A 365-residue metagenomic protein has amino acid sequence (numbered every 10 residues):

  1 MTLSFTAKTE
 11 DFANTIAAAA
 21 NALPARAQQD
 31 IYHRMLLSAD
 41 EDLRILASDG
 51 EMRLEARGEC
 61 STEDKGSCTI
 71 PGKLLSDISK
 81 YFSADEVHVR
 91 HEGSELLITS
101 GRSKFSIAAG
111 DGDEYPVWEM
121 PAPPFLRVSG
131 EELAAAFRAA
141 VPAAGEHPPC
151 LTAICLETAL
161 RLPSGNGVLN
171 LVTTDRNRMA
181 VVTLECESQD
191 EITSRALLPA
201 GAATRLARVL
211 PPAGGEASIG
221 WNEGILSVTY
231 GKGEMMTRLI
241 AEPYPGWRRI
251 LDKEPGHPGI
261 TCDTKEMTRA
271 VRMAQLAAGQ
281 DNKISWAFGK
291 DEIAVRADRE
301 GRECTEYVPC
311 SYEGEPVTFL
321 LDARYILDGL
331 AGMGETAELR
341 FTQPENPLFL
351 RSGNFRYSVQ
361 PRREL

Functional and structural regions predicted by a protein language model:
M1-L365: Structural preference for solvent-exposed beta-strand-turn elements and adjacent flexible terminal/loop segments within
